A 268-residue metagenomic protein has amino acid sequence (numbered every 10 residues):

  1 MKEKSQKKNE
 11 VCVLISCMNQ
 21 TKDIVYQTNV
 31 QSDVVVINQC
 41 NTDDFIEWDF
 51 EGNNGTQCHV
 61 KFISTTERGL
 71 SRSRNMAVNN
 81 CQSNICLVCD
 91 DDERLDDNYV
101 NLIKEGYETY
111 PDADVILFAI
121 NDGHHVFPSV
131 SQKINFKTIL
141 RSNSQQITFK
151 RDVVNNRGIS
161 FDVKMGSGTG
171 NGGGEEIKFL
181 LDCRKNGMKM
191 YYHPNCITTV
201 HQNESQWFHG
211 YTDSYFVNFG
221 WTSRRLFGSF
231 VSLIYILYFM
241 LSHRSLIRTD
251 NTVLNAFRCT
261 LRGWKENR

Functional and structural regions predicted by a protein language model:
Q20-S64: Acidic donor-binding segment of Leloir-type glycosyltransferases
T65-C81: Glycine-rich, basic loop-to-helix element that forms the pyrophosphate-binding segment of sugar-nucleotide handling
C86: Short aromatic/hydrophobic "clamp" motif used to bind/position activated sugar donors
D90-R94: The conserved acidic donor/metal-binding loop of glycosyltransferases
N98-S131: Conserved donor NDP-sugar-binding/catalytic core segment of glycosyltransferases
F161-V163, G187-T199, V231-I234: Catalytic beta-strand/loop signature of glycosyltransferases that borders the donor
G166-K178: Acidic donor-binding loop at a coil-to-helix junction in glycosyltransferase catalytic cores that engages
G210-G220, R224-R268: Non-catalytic, C-terminal membrane-associated alpha-helical segments of glycosyltransferases
